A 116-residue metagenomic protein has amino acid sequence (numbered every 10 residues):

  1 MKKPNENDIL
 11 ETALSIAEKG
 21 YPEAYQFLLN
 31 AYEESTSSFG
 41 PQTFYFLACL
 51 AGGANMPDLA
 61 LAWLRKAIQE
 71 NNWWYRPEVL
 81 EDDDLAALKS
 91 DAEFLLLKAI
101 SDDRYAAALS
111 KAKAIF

Functional and structural regions predicted by a protein language model:
D8-I9, F44, E81: TPR repeat positional signature
E11-T12, L47: Structural register within alpha-helical repeat arrays
K19-G20, N55: Residue-level detector of the short coil/turn that links helix A to helix B within each tetratricopeptide repeat
F27-L28, W63: Alpha-helical solenoid repeat scaffolds, predominantly canonical TPR units
N30-S37, I68-N72, D103-A107: Solenoid-like repeat scaffolds
